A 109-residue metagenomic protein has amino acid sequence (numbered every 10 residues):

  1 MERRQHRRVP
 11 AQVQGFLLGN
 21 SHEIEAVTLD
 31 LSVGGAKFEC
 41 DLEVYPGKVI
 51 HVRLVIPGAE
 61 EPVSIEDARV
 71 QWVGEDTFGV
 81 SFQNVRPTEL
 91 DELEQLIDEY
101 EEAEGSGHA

Functional and structural regions predicted by a protein language model:
M1-L31, E94, D98-A109: N-terminal helix initiation/capping motif
P10, V63-I65, E75-T77: Short edge beta-strand segments in beta-sheet-rich domains
A11-E43, H51-R53, T77-G79: Short strand-loop-strand
A26-V27, S64-Q71: Short beta-strand-centered aromatic/proline hotspots
V55-E60: Short, charged beta-turn/beta-strand-edge "cap" motif at the junction between a beta-strand and an adjacent loop
E61-V63, L90: Alpha-helix N-cap/helix-start motif
Q71-E99: C-terminal structural segments of small proteins and small subunits
